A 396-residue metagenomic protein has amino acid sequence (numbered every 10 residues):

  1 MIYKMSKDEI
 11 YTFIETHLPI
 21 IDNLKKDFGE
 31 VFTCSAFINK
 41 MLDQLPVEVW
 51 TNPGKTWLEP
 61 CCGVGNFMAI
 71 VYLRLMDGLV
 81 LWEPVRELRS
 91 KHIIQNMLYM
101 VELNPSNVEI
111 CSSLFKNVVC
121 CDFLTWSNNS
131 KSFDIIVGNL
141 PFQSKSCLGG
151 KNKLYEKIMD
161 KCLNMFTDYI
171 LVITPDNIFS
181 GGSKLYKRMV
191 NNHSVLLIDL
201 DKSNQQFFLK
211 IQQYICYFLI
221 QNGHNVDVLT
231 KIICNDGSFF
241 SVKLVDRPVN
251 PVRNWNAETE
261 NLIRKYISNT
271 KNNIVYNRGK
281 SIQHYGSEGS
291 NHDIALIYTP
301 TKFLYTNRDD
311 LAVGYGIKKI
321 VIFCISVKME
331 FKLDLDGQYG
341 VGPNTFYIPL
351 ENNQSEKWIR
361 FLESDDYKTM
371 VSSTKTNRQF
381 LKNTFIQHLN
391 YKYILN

Functional and structural regions predicted by a protein language model:
M1-G54, F67-A69: S-adenosyl-L-methionine
L24-F28, A36, N204-N396: C-terminal substrate-recognition regions of SAM-dependent nucleic acid methyltransferases
F37-K40, Q44-N129: Conserved S-adenosyl-L-methionine
G54, S132-F133, T167: Local beta-strand N-terminus motif with an aromatic residue
V64-F67, P105, F142-Q143, D176-F179 (+1 more regions): Conserved nucleotide-binding/hydrolysis micro-motifs of P-loop NTPases
V101-I110, C147-Q205, K210-I220, W358: Conserved Class I SAM-dependent methyltransferase catalytic core
K131-N139: Short SAM/SAH-binding signature in class I
